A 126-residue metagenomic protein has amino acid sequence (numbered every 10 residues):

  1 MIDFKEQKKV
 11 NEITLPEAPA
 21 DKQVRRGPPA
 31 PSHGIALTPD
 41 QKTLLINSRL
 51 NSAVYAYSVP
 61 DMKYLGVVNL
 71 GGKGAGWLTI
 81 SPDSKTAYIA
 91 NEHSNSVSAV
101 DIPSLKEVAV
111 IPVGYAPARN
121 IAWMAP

Functional and structural regions predicted by a protein language model:
M1-P126: Predominantly soluble domains enriched in secretory-pathway, periplasmic, or organellar proteins
